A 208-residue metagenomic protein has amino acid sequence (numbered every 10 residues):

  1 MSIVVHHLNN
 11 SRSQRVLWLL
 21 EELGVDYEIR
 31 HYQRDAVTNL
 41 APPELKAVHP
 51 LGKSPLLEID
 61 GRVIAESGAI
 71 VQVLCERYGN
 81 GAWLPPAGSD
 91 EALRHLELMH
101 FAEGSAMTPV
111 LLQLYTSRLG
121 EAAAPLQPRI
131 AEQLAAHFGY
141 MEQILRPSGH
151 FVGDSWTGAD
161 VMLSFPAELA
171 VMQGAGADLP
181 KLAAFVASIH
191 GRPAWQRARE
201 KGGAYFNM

Functional and structural regions predicted by a protein language model:
M1-P128: GST-like domain detector, emphasizing the conserved glutathione-binding G-site in the N-terminal thioredoxin-like
L23, H49, Y78, L145 (+2 more regions): A broad structural signal for alpha-helix termini and local helix breaks/kinks
E28, G153, D178, R197-A198: A local structural micro-motif
R34-D35, A159, G203: Conserved beta-strand edge residues that scaffold enzyme active sites
C75, P166-A167, R199: Active-site-flanking alpha-helical
M99-G191: GST-like fold's C-terminal all-alpha helical module
K181-M208: Long hydrophobic alpha-helical segments typical of transmembrane helices together with their membrane-interfacial
